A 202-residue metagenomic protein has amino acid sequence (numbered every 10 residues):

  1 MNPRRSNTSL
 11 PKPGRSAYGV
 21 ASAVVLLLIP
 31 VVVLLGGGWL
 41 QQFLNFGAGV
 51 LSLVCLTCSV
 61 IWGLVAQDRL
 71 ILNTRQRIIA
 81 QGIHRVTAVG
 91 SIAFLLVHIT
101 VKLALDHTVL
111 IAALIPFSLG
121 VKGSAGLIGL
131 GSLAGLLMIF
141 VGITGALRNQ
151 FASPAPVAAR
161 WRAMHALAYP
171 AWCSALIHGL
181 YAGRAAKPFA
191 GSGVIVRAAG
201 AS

Functional and structural regions predicted by a protein language model:
M1-S202: Membrane-embedded alpha-helical bundles that constitute the cytochrome b-like, heme-associated redox core of multi-pass
